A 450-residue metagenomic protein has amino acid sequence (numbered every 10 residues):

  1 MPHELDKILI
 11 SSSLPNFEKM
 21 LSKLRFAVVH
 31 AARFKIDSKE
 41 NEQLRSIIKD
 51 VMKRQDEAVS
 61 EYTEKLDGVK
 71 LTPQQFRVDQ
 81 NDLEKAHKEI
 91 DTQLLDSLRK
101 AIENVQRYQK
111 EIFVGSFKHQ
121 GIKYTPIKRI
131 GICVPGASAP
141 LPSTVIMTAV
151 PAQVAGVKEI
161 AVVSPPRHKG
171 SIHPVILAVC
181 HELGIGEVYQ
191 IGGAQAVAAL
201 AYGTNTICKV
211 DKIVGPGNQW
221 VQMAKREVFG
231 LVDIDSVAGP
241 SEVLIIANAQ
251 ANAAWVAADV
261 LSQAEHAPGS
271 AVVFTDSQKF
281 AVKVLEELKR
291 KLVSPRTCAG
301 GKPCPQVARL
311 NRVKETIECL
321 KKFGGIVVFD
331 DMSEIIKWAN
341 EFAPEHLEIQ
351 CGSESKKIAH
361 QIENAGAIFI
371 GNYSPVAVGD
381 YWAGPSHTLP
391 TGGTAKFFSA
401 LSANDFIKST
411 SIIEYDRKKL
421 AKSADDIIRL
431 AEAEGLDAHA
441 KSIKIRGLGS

Functional and structural regions predicted by a protein language model:
P2-K128: N-terminal Rossmann-like NAD(P)+-binding subdomain of aldehyde/semialdehyde dehydrogenases
G115-A178: Conserved small-residue-rich beta-alpha loop and adjacent elements that most often cradle the phosphate/pyrophosphate
R167-S171, I191-A199, E354-S355: Short acidic loop-to-helix transition motifs that present clustered carboxylates
G184-S262, H266-S270: Conserved NAD(P)+-binding/catalytic subdomain of aldehyde/semialdehyde dehydrogenases
E265, S270-P295, V307-A365: A glycine- and small/hydrophobic-rich beta-loop-beta segment that serves as a flexible "lid/hinge" or phosphate-binding
M332, N340-S450: C-terminal core of ALDH-fold dehydrogenases
